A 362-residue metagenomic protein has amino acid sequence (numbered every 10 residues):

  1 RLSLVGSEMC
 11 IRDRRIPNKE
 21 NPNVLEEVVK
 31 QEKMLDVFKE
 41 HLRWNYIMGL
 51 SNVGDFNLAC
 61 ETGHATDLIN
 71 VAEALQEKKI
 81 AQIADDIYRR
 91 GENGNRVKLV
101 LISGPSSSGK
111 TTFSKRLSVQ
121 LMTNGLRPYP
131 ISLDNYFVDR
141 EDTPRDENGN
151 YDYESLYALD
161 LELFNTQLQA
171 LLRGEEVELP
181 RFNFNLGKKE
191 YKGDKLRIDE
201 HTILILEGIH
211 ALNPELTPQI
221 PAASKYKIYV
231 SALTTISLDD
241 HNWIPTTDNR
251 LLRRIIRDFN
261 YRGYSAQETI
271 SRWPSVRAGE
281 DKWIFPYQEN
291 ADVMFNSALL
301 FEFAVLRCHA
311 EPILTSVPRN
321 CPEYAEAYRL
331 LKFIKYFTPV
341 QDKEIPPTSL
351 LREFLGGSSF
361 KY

Functional and structural regions predicted by a protein language model:
R1-G6, I11: Single conserved hydrophobic/aromatic residue that forms the stacking wall/gate of nucleotide- or nucleobase-binding
L35-A81: Charged, amphipathic alpha-helical linker segments immediately N-terminal to NTP-binding catalytic cores
G91, P218-Y362: Conserved NTP phosphate-binding and transfer environment spanning the P-loop NTPase/kinase superfamily
G94, F164-A223, W273-Y287: Glycine-rich phosphate-binding loop used to anchor ATP phosphates in small-molecule kinases, encompassing both
V100-I102: Hydrophobic anchor at the beta1->P-loop junction of P-loop NTPases
K110: Conserved lysine of the Walker
F113, L117: Hydrophobic positions on the alpha1 helix immediately C-terminal to the Walker A/P-loop
Y129, V138, D142-N185: Conserved nucleotide-sensing/catalytic segment adjacent to the nucleotide-binding pocket in NTP-handling enzymes
